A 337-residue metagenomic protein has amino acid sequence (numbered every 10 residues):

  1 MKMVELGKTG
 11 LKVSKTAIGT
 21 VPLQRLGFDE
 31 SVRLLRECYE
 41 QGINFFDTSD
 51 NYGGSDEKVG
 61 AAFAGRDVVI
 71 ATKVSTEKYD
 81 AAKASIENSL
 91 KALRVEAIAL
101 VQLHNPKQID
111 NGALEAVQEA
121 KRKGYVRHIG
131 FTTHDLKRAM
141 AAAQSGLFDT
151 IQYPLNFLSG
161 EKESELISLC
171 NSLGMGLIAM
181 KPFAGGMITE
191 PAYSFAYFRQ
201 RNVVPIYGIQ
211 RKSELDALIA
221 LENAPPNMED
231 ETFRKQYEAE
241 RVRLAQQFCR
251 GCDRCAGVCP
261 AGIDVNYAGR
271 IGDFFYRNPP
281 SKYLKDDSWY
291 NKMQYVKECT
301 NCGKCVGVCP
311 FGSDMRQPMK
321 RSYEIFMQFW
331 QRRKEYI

Functional and structural regions predicted by a protein language model:
M1-V68: N-terminal binding-site loop/beta-alpha segment at the start of enzyme catalytic domains that lines or forms
K2, L34-L35, S55-V59, S85-S89 (+6 more regions): A general structural detector for well-ordered alpha-helical segments in enzyme core domains, enriched
L6, I18, F46, V59 (+11 more regions): Conserved, mostly hydrophobic/aromatic
G10, G42, R94-A97, Y125 (+1 more regions): Conserved functional loop/turn residues at catalytic and ligand-binding sites
G19, S49, V101-H104, T132 (+3 more regions): Conserved residues at the C-terminal ends of beta-strands
D29, R36, V69, T76-G186: Glycine/proline-rich, positively charged, aromatic-decorated active-site loop/lid region on the catalytic face
Y39-E40, N44, E165-A179, F183-I337: Structured C-terminal cap/extension of enzyme domains
D50-G54, V74-E77, H104, T133-K137 (+3 more regions): Short beta->alpha linker loops
